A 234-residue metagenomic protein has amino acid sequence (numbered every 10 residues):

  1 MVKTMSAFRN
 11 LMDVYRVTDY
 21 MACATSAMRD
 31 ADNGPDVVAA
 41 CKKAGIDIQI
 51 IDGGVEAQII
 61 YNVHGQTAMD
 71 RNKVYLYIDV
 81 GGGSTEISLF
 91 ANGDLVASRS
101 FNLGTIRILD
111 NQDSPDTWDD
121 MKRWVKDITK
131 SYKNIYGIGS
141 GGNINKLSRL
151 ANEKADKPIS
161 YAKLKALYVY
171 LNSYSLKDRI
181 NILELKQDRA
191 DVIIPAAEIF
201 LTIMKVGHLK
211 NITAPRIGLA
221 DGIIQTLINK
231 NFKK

Functional and structural regions predicted by a protein language model:
M1-T18, T25-V74, L89-K234: Helical "lid/coupling" subdomains associated with nucleotide-phosphate turnover
Y20-M21, T85: Conserved beta-strand core positions
I78-S84, S140-N143: A short acidic Gly-Thr/Ser loop motif
